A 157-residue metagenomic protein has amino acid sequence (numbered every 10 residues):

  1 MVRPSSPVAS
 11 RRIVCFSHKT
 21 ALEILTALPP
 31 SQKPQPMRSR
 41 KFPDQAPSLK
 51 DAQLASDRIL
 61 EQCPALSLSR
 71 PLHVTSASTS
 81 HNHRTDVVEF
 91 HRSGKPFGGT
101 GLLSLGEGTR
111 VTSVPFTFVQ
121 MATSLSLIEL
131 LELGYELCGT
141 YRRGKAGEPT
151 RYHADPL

Functional and structural regions predicted by a protein language model:
M1-L157: Short gly/ser-rich loop at a beta-strand->alpha-helix junction or flexible surface loop bordering the NTP-binding
